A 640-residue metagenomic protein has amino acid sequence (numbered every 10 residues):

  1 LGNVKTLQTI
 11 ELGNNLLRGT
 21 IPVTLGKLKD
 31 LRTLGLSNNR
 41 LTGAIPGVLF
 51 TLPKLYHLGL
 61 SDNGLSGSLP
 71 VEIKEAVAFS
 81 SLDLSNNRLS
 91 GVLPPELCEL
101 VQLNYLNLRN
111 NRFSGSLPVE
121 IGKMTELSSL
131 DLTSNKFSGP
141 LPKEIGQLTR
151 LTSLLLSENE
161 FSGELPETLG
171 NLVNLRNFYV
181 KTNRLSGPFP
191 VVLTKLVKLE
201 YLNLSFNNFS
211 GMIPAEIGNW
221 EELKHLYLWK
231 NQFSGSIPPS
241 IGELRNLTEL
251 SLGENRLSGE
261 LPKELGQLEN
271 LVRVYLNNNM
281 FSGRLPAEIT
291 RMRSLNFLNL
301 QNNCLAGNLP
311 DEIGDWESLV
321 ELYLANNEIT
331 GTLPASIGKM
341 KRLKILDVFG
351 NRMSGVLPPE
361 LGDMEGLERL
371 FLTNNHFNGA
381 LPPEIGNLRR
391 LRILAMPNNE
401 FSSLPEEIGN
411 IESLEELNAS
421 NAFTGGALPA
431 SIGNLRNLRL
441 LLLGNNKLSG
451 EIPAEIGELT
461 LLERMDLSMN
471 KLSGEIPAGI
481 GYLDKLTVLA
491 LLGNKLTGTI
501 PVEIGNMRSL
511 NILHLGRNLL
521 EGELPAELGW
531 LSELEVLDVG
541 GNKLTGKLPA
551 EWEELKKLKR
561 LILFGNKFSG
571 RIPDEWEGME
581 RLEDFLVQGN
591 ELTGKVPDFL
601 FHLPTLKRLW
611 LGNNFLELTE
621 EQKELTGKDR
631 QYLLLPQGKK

Functional and structural regions predicted by a protein language model:
G2, I21-V23, T42-G47, S66-V71 (+23 more regions): The feature encodes a structural signal of leucine-rich repeats
G2-L7, G26-L31, F50-L55, K74-F79 (+24 more regions): Leucine-rich repeat
L7-L12, L31-L36, L55-L60, S80-L84 (+23 more regions): Conserved hydrophobic beta-strand positions in leucine-rich repeat
Q8-R18, V23-T42, G47-L52, Y56-G59 (+1 more regions): A generic tandem-repeat structural signature
S37, T42, S61, S66-S68 (+31 more regions): Ser/Thr/Pro-rich low-complexity tandem-repeat tracts
S420-F423, A427, R439-L442, K447 (+3 more regions): Eukaryotic tandem repeat interaction scaffolds
E583-K640: Leucine-rich solenoid repeat scaffolds
